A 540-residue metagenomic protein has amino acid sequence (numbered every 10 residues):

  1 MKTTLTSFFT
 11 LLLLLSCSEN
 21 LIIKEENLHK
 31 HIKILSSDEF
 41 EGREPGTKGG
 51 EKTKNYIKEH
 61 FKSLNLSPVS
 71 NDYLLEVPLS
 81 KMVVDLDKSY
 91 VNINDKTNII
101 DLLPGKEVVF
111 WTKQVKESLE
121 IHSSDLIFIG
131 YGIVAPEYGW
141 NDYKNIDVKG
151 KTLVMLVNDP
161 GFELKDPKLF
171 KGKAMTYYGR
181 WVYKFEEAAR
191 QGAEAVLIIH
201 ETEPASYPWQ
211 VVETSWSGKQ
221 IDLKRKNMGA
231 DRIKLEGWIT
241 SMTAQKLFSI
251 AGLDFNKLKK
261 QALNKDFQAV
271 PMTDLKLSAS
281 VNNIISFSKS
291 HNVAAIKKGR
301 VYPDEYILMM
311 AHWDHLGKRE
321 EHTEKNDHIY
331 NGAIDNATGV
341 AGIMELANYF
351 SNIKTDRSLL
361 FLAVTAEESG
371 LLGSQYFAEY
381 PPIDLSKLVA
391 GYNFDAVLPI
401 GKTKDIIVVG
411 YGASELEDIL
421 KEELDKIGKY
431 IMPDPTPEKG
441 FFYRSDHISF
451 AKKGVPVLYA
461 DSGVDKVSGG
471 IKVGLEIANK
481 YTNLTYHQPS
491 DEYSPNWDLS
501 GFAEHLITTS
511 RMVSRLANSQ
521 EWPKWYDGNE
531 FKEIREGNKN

Functional and structural regions predicted by a protein language model:
L14-I23: Bacterial Sec-dependent signal peptides at the C-terminal "C-region" and cleavage site
K30-K106, F185, I198-W216, I221 (+3 more regions): Protein/peptide-recognition domains central to ubiquitin and immune signaling
E41-P167, T273, S290, E415: Noncatalytic luminal/extracellular "stalk/propeptide" segments of secretory-pathway proteins
N92-K96, V109-N145, N227-G332, N348 (+1 more regions): Soluble metallo-hydrolase cores and metallopeptidase-like ectodomains found primarily in the secretory/periplasmic
L103-N227, I233, Y306, H328-N331 (+1 more regions): Extracellular/luminal Protease-associated
G105, S118, K144, L223-K257 (+5 more regions): Metal-dependent peptidase/peptidase-like ectodomains
K173, Y177-G179, E203-P204, G317-L416 (+1 more regions): Acidic/histidine-rich catalytic neighborhood of metal-dependent amide-processing enzymes
A341, N348, N352, S462 (+2 more regions): His/Asp/Glu-rich mid-to-C-terminal helical/loop segments that flank catalytic regions of hydrolases
